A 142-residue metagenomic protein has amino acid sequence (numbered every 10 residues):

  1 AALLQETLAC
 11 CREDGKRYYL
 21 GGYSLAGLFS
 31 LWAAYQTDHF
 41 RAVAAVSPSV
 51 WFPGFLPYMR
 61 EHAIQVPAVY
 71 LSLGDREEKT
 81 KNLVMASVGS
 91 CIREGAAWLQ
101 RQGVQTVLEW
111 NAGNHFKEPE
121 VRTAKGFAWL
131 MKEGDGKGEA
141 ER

Functional and structural regions predicted by a protein language model:
A1-R142: Non-catalytic cap/lid and distal C-terminal segments of serine-dependent acyl enzymes
